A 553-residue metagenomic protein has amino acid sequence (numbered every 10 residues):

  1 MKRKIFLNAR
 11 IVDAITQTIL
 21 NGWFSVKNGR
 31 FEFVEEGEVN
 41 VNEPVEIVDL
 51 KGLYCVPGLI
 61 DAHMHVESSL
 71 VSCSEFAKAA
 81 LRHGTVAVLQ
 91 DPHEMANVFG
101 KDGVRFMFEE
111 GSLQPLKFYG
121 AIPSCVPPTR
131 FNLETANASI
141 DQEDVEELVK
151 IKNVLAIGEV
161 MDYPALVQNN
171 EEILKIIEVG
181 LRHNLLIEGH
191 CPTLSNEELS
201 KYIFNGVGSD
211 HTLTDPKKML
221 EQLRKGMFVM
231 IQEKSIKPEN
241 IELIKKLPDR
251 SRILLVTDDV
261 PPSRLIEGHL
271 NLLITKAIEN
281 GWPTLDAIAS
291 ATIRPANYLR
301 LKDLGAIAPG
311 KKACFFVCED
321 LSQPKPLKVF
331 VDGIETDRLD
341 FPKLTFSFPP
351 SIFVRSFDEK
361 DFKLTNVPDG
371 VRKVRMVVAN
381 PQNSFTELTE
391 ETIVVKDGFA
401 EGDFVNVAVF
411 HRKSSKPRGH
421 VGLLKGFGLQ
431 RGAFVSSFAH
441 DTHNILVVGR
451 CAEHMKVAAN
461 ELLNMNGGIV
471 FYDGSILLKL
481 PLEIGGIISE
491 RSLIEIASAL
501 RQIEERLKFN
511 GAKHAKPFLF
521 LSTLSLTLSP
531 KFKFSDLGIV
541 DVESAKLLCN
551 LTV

Functional and structural regions predicted by a protein language model:
M1-G22, V26-N28, E32, G37 (+3 more regions): Active-site microenvironment of metallo-dependent hydrolases
K2-N8, N40-Q90: Replace "His-x-His-based motif
H65-S69, H93-M95, P123-P128, V160-Y163 (+4 more regions): Active-site beta-loop-alpha junctions enriched in small/polar residues
L70, D210-T214, S235-I236, I266 (+1 more regions): A general structural motif
A77-L186, K479-P481: Divalent-metal coordination cores built from histidine and acidic residues
G103, S139-G158, A165-I231, S235-L255 (+1 more regions): Histidine/acidic residue-rich metal-binding segments in metalloenzymes
